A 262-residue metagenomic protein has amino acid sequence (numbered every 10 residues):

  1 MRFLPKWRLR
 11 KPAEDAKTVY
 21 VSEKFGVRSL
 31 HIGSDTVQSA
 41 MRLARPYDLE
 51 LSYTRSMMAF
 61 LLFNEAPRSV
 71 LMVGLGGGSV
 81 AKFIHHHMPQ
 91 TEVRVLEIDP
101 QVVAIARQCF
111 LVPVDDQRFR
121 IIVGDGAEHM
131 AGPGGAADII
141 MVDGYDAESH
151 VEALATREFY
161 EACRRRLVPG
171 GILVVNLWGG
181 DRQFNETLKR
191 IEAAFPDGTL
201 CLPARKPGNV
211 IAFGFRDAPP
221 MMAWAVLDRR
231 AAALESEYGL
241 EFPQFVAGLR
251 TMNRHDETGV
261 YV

Functional and structural regions predicted by a protein language model:
M1-F25, S29, V37-A44, V210-V262: SAM/dcSAM-binding transferase cores
P12, K24, Y47-P169: The AdoMet/dcAdoMet-binding core of the Class I SAM-like
S29-H31, L71: Short, conserved beta-strand segments within well-ordered enzyme catalytic domains that often line or immediately flank
D35-S39, Y145-E148, L173: A short, flexible beta-alpha/helix-coil linker loop
Q90-E92, D116-R118, G170, P196-G198 (+1 more regions): A generic structural signal for alpha->beta connector loops
H150, L177-D181, R254-V262: Alpha-helical subdomain
R157-A223: C-terminal substrate-binding/active-site "lid" region of AdoMet-derived donor-dependent transferases
